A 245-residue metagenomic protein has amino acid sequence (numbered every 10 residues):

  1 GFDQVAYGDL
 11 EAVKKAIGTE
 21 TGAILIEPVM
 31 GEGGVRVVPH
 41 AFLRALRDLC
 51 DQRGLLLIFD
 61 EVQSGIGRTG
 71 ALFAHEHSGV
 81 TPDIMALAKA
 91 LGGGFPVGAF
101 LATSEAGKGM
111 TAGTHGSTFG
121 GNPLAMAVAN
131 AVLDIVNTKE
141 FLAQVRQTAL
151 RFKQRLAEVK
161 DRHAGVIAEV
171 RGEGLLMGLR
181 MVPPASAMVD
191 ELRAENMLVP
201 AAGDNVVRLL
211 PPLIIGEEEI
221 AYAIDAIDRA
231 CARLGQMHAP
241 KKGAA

Functional and structural regions predicted by a protein language model:
G1-A245: Conserved N-terminal phosphate-binding loop of PLP-dependent enzymes in the Aspartate aminotransferase
